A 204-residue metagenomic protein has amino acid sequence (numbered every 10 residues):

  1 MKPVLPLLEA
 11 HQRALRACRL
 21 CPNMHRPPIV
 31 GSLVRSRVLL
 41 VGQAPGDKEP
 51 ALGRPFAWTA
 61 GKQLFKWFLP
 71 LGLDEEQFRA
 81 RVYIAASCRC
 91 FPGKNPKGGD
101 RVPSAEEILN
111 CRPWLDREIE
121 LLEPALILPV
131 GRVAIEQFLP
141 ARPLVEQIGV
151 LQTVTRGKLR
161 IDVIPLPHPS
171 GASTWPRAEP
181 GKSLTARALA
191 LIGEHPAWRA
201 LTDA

Functional and structural regions predicted by a protein language model:
K2-A204: A polyanion-binding, active-site-adjacent surface
